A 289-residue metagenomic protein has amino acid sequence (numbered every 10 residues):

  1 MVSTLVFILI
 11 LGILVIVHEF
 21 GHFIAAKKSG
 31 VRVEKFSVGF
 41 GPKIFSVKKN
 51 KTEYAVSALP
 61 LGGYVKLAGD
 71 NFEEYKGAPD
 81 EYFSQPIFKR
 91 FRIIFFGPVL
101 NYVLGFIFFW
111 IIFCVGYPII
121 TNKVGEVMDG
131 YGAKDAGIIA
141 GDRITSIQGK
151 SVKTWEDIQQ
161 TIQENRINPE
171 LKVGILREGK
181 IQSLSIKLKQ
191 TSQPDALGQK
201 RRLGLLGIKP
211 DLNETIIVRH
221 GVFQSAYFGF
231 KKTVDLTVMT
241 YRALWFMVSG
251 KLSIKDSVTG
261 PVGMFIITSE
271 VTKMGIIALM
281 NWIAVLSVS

Functional and structural regions predicted by a protein language model:
V2-K76, V288: Small-residue-rich helix-interface/hinge motifs
T4-I8, G12-I16, F20, F95 (+5 more regions): Generic alpha-helical transmembrane segments of integral inner-membrane proteins, especially permease/transport modules
S29-E34, G116-K134, I139: Alpha-helical transmembrane signal-anchor/signal-peptide segments
T52, I120-K123, A140, P169-L171 (+3 more regions): Envelope-exposed proteins and targeting segments
L59-D129: Internal alpha-helical transmembrane segments
E81, Q85, M128, Q193-S289: Functional transmembrane alpha-helices
A133-W155, T233: Conserved PDZ fold ligand-binding element
I139, T145-S146, T161-R201: PDZ-domain C-terminal substructure recognizer with occasional recognition of PDZ-binding tails
